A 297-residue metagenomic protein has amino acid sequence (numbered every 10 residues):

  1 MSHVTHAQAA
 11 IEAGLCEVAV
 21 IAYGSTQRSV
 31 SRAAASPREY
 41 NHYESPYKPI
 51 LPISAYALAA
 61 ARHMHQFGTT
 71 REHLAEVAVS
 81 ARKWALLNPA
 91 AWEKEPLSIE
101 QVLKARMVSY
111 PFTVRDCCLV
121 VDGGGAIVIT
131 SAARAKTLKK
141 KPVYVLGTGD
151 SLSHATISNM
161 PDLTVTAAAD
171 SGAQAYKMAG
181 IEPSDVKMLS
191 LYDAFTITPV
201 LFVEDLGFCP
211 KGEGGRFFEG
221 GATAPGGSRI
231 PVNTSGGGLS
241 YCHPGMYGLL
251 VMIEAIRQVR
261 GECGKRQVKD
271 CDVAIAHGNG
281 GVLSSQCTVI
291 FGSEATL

Functional and structural regions predicted by a protein language model:
M1-E44, K48-A55, K94-L119, T148-S153 (+2 more regions): Conserved catalytic cysteine-centered active-site region of acyl-thioester-dependent Claisen-condensing enzymes
M1-S25, I53-L87, I127-A133, H243-C263: Active-site-proximal alpha-helical scaffold in enzymes
H3, A7, I11, A126 (+5 more regions): Stable alpha-helical structural segments in soluble proteins, enriched in small hydrophobic residues
A10-A13, A34-Y43, A133-A135, L163 (+2 more regions): A glycine- and small-aliphatic-rich helix-loop capping segment at beta-alpha/alpha-beta transitions that lines
H63-G68, G172-D185, C263: Phosphate/pyrophosphate-binding loops at sites that engage ATP/ADP/AMP, CoA/4′-phosphopantetheine, polyphosphate
E72-H73, E182-K187, K211: Short acidic capping loops at alpha-helix termini that bridge into adjacent secondary structure
A75-E76, M107-D170, Q174, G221-S235 (+5 more regions): Condensing-enzyme catalytic core mediating Claisen C-C bond formation in acyl metabolism
I157-P161, D193-F217, S228, G245 (+1 more regions): Short glycine/threonine-rich loop-to-helix capping motif typified by GTGT followed within a few residues by an Asp-Pro
